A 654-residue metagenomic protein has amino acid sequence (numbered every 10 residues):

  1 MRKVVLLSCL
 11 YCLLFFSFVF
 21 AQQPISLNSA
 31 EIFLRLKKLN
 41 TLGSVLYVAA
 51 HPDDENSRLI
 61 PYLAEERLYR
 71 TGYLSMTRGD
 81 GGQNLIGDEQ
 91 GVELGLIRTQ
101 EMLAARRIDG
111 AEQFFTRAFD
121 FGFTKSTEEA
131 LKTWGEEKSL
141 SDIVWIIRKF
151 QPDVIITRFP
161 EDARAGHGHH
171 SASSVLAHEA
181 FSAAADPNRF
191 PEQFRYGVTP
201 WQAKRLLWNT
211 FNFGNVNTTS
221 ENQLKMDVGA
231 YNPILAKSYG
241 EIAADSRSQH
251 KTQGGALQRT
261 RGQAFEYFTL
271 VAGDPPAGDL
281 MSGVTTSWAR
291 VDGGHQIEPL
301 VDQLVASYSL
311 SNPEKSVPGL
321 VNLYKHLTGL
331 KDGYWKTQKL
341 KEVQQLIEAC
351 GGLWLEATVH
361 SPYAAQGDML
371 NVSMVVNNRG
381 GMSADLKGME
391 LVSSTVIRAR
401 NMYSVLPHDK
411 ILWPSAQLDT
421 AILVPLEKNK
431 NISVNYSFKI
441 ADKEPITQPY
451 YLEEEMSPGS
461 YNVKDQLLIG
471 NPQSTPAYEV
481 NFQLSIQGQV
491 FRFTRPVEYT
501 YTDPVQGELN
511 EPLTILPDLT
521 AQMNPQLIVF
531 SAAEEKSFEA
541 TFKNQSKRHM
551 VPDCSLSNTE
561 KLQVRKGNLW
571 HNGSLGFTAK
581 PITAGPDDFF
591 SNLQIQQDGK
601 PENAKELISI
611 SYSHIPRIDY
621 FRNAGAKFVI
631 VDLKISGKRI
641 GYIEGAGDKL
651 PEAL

Functional and structural regions predicted by a protein language model:
S8-S17: Bacterial N-terminal signal peptides
A21-L46, S126-A130, E136-L355: Metal-dependent de-N-acetylase/amidase catalytic core
Q22-K149, S171, H178-S182: Active-site rim/loop-helix segments in enzyme catalytic domains that contact anionic ligands
Y324-G367, S394, T500-S531: Low-complexity, acidic Ser/Thr/Pro/Gly-rich terminal tails and inter-domain linkers that flank the onset of structured
V376-G380, T541-S546: Asparagine-centered strand-capping/turn motif at beta-strand->loop junctions
R400-Q466, S557-P586: Intrinsically disordered, low-complexity Pro/Gly/Ser/Thr-rich segments with frequent PxxP/GP/PP motifs and embedded
D442-Y501, P581-T583, D587-N603, I610: Serine/threonine-enriched low-complexity regions used as flexible
E602-L654: Aromatic-Pro/Gly-enriched surface loop or interdomain linker that acts as a lid/target-recognition segment
